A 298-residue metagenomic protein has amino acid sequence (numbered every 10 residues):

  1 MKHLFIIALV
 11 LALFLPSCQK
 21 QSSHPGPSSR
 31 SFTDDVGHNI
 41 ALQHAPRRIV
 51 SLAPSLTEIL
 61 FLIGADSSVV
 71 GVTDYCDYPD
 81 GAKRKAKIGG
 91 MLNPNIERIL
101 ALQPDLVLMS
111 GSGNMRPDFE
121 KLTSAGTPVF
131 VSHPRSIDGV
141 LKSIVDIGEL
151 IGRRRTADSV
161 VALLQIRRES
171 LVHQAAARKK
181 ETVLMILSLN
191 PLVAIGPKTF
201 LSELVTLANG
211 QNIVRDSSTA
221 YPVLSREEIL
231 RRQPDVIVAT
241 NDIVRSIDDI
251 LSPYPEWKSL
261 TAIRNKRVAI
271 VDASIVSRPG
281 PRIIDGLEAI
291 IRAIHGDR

Functional and structural regions predicted by a protein language model:
K2-A8: Sec-dependent signal peptide recognition, specifically the positively charged N-region followed immediately by
F14-S17: C-terminal motif of bacterial Sec signal peptides marking the signal peptidase cleavage site
Q19-S31: Bacterial Sec signal peptide processing site at the extreme N-terminus
S29, H38-A41, D105-L106, R116-V193 (+2 more regions): Extracytoplasmic substrate-binding proteins
T33-G37, I88-E97, G113, S217-R226: Short helix-initiation/N-cap motifs at beta->coil->alpha
R47-L102, L106-G113, D118, N212-I213 (+1 more regions): A short, structured surface patch at a secondary-structure boundary
T73, K198-Y221, N241, I270: His/Asp/Glu-enriched short active-site or ligand-binding loop at hydrolase and phosphoryl-transfer sites
I96-Q103, A125, L224-Q233: Short helices/loops that flank or line small-molecule/ion binding pockets
